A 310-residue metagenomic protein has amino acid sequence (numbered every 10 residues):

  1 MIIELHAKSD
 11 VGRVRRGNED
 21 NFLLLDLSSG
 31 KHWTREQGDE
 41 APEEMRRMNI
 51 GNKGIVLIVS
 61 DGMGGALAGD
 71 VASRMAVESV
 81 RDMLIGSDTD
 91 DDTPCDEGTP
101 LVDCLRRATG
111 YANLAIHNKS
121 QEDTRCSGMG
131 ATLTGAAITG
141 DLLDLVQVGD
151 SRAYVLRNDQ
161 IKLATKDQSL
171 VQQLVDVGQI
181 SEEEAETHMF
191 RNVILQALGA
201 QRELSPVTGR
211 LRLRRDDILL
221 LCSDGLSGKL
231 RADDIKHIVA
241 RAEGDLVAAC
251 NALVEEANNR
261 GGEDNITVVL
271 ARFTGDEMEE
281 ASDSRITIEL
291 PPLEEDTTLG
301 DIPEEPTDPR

Functional and structural regions predicted by a protein language model:
M1-R310: PP2C/PPM-type serine/threonine phosphatase catalytic domain
